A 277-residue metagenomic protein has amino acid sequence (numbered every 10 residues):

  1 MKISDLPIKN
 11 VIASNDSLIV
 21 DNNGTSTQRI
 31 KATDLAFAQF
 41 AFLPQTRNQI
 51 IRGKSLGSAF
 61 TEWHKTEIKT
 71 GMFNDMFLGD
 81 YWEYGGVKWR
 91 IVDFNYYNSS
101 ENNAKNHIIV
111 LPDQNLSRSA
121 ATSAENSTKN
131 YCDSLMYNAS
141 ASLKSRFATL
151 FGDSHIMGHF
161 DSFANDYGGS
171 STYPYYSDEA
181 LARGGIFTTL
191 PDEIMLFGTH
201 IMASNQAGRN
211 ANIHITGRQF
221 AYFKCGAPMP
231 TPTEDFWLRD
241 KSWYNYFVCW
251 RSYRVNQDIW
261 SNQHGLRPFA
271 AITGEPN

Functional and structural regions predicted by a protein language model:
M1, V20-Q39: Short, surface-exposed terminal/edge motifs of secreted or surface/virion proteins that either
M1-N15: Short, intrinsically disordered N-terminal pre-domain segments
L6, D16-S17, S26-I30, R267: Residue-level signal for functionally critical sites in structured catalytic/ligand-binding pockets
V11, D21-N22, T27, A139 (+1 more regions): A ubiquitous, low-specificity "background" feature that marks scattered single residues across proteins without
F40-N277: Collagenous Gly-X-Y triple-helix signature in extracellular proteins
